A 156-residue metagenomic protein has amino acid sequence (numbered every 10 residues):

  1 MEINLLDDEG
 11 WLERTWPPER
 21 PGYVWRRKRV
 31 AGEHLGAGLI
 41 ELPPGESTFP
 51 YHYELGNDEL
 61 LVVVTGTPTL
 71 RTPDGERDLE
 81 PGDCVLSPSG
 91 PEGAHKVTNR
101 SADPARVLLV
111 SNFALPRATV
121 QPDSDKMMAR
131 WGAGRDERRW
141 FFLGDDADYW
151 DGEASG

Functional and structural regions predicted by a protein language model:
M1-H34, T119-G156: A short, N-terminal "cap"/entry segment at the start of jelly-roll beta-barrel domains of the cupin/DSBH fold
Y23-W25, G38-E54, E92: Conserved short histidine dyad/triad with adjacent acidic residue
L35, D58, A105: Change "...and in nucleic-acid phosphodiester-cleaving endonucleases..." to "...and in nucleic-acid processing enzymes
L39-P43, E54-R71, V110-A114: Short, conserved beta-strand element in jelly-roll/cupin
T48, D58, T65-T67, D74 (+2 more regions): A generic structural motif
P73-P91: Short acidic-glycine-tyrosine-enriched beta hairpin
S89-R117: Ligand-binding loop in jelly-roll beta-barrel domains
